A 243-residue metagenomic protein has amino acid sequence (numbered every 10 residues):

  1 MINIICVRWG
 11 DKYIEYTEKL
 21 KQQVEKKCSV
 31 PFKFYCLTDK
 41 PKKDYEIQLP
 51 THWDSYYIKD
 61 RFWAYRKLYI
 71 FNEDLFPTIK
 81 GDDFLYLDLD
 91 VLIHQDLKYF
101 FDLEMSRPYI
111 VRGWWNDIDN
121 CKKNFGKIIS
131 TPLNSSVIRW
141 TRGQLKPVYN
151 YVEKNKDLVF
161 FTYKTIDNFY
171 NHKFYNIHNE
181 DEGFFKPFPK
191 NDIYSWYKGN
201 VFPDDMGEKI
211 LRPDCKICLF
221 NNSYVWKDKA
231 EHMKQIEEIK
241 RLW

Functional and structural regions predicted by a protein language model:
M1-D60, F76-K80, R142, N222-K227 (+1 more regions): N-terminal anchoring/stem segment of glycosyltransferases
K19, Q23-K27, I70, T165-N176: Amphipathic alpha-helical segments that form well-ordered structural scaffolds and often line/cohere around active
S29-D39, D83-L85, P108-V111, N179 (+1 more regions): Short, hydrophobic beta-strand segments that form beta-sheet elements in well-ordered domains
K42, W63-I118: GT-A fold catalytic core of metal-dependent nucleotide-sugar glycosyltransferases, centered on the diacidic
K42-Y45, T51-K59, N116-I118, F184-W196: A short acidic, often aromatic-flanked loop/helix-cap motif at beta-alpha or helix-coil junctions that lines enzyme
Y57-K59, C121-I128, D204-G207: Short, P/G- and charge-enriched loop/turn segments at secondary-structure junctions
Y109-N134, R139: Short beta-strand-to-loop element that shapes/binds the nucleotide-sugar donor at the catalytic cleft/hinge
L133-W243: Catalytic core and acceptor-binding pocket of nucleotide-sugar-dependent glycosyltransferases
